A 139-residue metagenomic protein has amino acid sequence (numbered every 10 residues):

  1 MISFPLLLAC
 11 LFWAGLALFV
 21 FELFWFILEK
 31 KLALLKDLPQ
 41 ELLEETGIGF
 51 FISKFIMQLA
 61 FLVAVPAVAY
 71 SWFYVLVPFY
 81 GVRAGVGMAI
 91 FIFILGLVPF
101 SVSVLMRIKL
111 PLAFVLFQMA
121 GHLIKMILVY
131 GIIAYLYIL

Functional and structural regions predicted by a protein language model:
M1-L139: Juxtamembrane/disordered regions of integral membrane proteins
